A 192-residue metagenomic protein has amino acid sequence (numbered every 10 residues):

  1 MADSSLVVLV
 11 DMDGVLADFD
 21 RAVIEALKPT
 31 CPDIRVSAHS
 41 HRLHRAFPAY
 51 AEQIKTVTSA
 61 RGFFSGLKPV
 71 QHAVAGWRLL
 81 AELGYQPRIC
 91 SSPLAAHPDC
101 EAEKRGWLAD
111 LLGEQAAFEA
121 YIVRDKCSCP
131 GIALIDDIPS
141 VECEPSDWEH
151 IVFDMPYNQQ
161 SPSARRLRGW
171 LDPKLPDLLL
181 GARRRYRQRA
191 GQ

Functional and structural regions predicted by a protein language model:
M1-K55: Active-site neighborhood of HAD-like aspartate-dependent phosphohydrolases
S5-V7, P156-Q192: Charged phosphate-binding loop/patch that engages nucleotide di/tri-phosphates or the phosphate backbone of nucleic
A17-D20, E25, P87-I89, A96-C100 (+3 more regions): Short catalytic/ligand-binding loop motif for oxyanion handling, primarily in non-cytosolic enzymes, centered on
T56-I89, A96-A102: Short, acidic loop-to-helix structural element flanking the phosphoryl-transfer center in phosphate-processing enzymes
Q86, S92, D99-C127: Active-site donor-binding segments of glycosyltransferases and PAPS-dependent sulfotransferases
A117-S146: Conserved Lys-Pro-Asp/Glu-containing loop-to-beta segment of HAD-superfamily phosphomonoesterases, centered on
I135-L171: Acidic, Mg2+-coordinating phosphoryl-transfer loop and its flanking beta/alpha structural elements, shared across
